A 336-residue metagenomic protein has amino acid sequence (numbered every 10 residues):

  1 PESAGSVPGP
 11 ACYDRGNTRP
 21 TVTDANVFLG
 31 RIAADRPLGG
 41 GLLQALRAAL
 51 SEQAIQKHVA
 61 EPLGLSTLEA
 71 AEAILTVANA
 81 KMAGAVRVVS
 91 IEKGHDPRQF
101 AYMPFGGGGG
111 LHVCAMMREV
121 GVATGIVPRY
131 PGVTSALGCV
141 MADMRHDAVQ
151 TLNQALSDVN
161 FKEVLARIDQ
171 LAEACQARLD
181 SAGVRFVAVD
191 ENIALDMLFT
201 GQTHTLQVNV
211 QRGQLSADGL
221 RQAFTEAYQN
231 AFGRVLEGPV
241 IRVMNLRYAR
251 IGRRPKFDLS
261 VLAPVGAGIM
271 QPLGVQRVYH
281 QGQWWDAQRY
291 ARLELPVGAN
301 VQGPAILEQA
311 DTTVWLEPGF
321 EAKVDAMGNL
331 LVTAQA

Functional and structural regions predicted by a protein language model:
S3-Y13, T18-P97, P104-A336: C-terminal, non-catalytic interaction/recognition modules in large multi-subunit enzymes and RNPs
